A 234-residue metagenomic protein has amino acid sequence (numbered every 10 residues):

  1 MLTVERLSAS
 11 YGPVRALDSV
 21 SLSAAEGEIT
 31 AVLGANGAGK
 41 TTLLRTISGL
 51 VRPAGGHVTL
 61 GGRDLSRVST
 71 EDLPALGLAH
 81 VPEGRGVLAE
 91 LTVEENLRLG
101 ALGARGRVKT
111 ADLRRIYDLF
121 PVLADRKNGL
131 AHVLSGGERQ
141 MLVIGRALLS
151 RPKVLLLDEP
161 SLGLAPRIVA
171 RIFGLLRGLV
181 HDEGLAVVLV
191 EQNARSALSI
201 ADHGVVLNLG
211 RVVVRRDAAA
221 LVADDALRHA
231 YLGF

Functional and structural regions predicted by a protein language model:
G12, T30, V68, V93-A111 (+4 more regions): ABC-type ATPase nucleotide-binding domains, specifically the catalytic core motifs of the NBD
L33-A35: The feature captures the beta-strand-to-loop junction immediately N-terminal to the Walker
S48: Helix-to-loop junction immediately C-terminal to a conserved catalytic motif
G56-R63, L76, K109-A111, R216: Conserved ABC transporter NBD signature motif
L130-L134, E138: Conserved ABC ATPase signature
A147-L148: ABC ATPase C-loop
A170-G184: Helical segment within the ABC ATPase nucleotide-binding domain
